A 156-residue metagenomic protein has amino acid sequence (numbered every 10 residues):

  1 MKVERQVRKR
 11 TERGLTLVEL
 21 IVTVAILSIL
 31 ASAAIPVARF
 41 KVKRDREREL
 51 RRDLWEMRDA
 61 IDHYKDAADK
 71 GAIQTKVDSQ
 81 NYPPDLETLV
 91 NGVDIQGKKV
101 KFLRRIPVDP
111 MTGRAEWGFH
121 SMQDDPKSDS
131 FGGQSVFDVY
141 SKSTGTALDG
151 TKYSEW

Functional and structural regions predicted by a protein language model:
M1-R13: N-terminal leader/signal peptides at the extreme start of proteins
V3, L15-V18, V22: Extended compositionally biased segments used for macromolecular assembly or nucleic-acid engagement
I21-P36: Alpha-helical hydrophobic helix detector
A33-D45: Transmembrane signal-anchor/signal-peptide helices with a preference for the extracytoplasmic
V42-D69: Membrane-proximal N-terminal amphipathic helix
D59-W156: Low-complexity, acidic interaction segments enriched in glycine
